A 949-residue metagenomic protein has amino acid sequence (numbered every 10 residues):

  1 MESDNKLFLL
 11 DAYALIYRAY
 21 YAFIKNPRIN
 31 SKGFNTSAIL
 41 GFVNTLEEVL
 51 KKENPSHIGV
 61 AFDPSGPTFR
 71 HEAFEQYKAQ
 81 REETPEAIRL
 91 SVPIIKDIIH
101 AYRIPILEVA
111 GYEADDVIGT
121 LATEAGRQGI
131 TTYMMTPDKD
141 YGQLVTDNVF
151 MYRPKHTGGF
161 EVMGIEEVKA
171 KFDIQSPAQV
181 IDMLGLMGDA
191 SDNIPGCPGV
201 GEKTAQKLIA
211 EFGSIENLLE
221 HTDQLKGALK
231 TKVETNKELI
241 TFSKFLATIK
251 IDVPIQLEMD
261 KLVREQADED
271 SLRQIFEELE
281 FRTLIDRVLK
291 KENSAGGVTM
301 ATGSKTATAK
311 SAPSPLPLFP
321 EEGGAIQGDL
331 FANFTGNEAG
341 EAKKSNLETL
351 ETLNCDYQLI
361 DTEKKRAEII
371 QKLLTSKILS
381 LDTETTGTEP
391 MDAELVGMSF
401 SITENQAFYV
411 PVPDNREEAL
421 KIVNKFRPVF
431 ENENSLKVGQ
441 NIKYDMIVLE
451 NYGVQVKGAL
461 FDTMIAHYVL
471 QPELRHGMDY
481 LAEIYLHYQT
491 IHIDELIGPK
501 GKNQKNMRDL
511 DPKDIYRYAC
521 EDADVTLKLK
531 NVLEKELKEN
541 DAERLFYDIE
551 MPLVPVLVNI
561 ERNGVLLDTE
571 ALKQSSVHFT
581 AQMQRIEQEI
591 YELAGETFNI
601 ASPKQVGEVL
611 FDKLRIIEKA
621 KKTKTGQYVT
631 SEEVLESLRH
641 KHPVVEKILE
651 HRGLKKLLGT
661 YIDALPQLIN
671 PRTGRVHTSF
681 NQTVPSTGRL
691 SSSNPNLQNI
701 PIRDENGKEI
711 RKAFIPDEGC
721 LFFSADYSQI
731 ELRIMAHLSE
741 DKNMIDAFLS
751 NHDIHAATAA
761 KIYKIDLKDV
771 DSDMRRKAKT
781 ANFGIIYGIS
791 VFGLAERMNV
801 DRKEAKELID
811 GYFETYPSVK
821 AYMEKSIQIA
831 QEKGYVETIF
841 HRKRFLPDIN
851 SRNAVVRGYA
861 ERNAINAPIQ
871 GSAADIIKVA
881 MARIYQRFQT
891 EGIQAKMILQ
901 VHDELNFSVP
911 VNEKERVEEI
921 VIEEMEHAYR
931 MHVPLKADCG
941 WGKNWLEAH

Functional and structural regions predicted by a protein language model:
M1-F62, G66-K78, L90-D97, K237 (+2 more regions): Extended, highly charged clamp/arch subdomains and adjacent linkers that form or line substrate-binding channels
E2-D4, K25-I29, A79-P254, E483-Y485: Extended two-metal-dependent nuclease catalytic cores across DNA- and RNA-processing enzymes
L7-F8, R18-H57, E75-Q76, Q80-A87 (+4 more regions): Conserved RNase H-like, two-metal-ion catalytic cores of nucleic-acid enzymes
L9-L10, M134-T136, L379-L381, L460-F461 (+2 more regions): Short hydrophobic beta-strand that contains or immediately precedes a catalytic carboxylate
Q76-L90, T146-I174, K230-K232, F408-F426 (+3 more regions): Short alpha-helix plus adjacent loop in nuclease-associated cores
N236-P413, Q440, E473, L481 (+10 more regions): Conserved "right-hand" nucleotidyltransferase catalytic core of DNA-directed polymerases
K505-R508, R562, N670, H677-T678 (+4 more regions): Conserved catalytic core of nucleic-acid polymerases
L537-I549, L553, I876, A880-V901 (+1 more regions): Active-site palm subdomain of RNA-directed nucleic acid polymerases
